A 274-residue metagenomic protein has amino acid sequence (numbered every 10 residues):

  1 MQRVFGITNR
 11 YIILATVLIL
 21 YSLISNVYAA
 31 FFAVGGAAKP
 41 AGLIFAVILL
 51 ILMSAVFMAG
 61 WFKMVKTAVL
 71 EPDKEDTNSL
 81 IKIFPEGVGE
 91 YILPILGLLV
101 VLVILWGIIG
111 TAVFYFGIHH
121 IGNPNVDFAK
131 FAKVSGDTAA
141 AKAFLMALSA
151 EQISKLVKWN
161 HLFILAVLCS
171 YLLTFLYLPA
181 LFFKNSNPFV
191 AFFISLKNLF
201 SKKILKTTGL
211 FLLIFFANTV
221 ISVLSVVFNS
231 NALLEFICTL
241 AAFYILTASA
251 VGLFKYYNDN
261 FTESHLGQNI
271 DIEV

Functional and structural regions predicted by a protein language model:
M1-V274: Hydrophobic alpha-helical membrane segments
